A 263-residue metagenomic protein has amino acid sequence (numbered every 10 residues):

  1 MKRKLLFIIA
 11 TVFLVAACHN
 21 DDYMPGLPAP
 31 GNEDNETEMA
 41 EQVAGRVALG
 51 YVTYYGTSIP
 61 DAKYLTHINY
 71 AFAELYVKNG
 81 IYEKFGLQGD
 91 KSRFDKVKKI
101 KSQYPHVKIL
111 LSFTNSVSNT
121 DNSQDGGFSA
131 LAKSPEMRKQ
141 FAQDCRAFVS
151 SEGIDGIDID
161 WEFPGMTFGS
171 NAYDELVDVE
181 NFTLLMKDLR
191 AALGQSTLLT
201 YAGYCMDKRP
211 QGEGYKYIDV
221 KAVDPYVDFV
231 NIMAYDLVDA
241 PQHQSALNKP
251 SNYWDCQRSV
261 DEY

Functional and structural regions predicted by a protein language model:
K2-I8: Sec-dependent signal peptide recognition, specifically the positively charged N-region followed immediately by
V15-A17: C-terminal motif of bacterial Sec signal peptides marking the signal peptidase cleavage site
H19-D22: Bacterial signal peptide processing site
L27-V149: Glycan-recognition patch characteristic of GH18 chitinases/ENGases and related GlcNAc/peptidoglycan-binding proteins
V52, F72, L111-N115, W161-F163 (+2 more regions): A cross-domain feature marking catalytic cores of carbohydrate-active enzymes and several ubiquitous metabolic/repair
T66, D155, D228: Receiver (REC) domain switch/active-site residues of two-component response regulators
I68, L111, I159, L189 (+1 more regions): Conserved, mostly hydrophobic/aromatic
V77-K91, P164-Y263: Substrate-binding surface in catalytic domains of secreted glycosidases
